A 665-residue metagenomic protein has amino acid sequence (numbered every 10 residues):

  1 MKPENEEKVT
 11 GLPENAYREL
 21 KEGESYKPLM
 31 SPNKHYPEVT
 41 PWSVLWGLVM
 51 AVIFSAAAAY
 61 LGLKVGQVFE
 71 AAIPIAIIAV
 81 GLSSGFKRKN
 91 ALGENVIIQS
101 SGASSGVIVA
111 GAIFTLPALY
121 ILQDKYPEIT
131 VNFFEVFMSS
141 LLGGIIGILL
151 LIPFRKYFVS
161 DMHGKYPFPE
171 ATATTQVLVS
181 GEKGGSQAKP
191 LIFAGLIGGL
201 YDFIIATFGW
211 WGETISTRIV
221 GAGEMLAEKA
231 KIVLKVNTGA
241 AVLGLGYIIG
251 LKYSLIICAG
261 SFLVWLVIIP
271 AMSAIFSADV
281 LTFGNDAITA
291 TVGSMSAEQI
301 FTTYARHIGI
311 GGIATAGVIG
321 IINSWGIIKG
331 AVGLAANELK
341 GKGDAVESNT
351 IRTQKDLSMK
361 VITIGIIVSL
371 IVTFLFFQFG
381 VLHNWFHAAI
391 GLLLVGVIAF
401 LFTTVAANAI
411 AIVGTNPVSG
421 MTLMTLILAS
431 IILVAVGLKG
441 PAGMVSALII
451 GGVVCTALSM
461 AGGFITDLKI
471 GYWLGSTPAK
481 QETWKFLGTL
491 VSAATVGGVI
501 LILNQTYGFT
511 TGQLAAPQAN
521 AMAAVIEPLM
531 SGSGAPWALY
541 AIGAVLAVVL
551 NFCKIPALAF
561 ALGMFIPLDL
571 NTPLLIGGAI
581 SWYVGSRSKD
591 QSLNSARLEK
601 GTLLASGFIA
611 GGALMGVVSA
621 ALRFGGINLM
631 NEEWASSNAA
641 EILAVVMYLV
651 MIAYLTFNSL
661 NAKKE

Functional and structural regions predicted by a protein language model:
M1-E665: Alpha-helical multipass membrane-protein architecture
